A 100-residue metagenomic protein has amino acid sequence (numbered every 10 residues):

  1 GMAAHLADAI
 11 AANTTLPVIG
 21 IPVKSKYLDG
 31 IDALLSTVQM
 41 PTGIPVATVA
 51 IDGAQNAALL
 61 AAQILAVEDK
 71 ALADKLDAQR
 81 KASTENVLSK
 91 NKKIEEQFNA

Functional and structural regions predicted by a protein language model:
G1-P22: Glycine-rich phosphate-binding loop
H5, L28-D29: Short secondary-structure boundary/hinge segments and terminal tails
V23-Y27: Short, acidic/turn-prone active-site loops that include or flank metal/cofactor- and phosphate-binding residues
D29-A100: C-terminal binding/interaction regions
